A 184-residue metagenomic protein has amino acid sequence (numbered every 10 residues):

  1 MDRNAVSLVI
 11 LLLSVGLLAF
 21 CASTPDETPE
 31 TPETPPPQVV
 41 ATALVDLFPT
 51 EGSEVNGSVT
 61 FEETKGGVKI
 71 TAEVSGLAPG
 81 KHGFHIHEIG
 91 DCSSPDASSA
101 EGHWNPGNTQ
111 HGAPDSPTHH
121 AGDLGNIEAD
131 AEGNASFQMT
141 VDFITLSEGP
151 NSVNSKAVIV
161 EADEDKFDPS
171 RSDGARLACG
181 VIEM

Functional and structural regions predicted by a protein language model:
M1-V9: Bacterial N-terminal signal peptides that target proteins for export
D2, F20-K81, I86-M184: N-terminal leader/targeting pre-sequences
V9-A19: Bacterial N-terminal signal peptides
